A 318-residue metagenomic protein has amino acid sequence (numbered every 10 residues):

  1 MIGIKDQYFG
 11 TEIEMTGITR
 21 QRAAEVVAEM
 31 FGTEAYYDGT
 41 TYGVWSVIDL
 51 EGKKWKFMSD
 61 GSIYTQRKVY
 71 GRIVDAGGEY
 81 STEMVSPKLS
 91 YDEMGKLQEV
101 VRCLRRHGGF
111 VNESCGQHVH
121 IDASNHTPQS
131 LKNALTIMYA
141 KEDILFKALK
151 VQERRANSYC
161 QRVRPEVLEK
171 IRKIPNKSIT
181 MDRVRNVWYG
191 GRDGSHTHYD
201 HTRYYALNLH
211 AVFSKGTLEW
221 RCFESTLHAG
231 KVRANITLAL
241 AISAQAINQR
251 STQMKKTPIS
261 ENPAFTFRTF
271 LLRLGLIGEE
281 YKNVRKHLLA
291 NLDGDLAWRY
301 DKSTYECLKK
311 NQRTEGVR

Functional and structural regions predicted by a protein language model:
M1-F110, S124-R318: C-terminal accessory/tail domains of diverse enzymes
N112-S114: Active-site histidine-anchored catalytic micro-motif
V119: N-terminal cationic and glycine-rich segments that engage phosphates or anionic surfaces
